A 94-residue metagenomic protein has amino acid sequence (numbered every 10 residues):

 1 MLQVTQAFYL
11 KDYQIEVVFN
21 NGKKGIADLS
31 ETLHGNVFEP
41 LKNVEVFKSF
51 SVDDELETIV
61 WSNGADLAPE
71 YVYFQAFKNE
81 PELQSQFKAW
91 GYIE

Functional and structural regions predicted by a protein language model:
M1-E94: Motif-centric detector for short Cys/His coordination patterns
